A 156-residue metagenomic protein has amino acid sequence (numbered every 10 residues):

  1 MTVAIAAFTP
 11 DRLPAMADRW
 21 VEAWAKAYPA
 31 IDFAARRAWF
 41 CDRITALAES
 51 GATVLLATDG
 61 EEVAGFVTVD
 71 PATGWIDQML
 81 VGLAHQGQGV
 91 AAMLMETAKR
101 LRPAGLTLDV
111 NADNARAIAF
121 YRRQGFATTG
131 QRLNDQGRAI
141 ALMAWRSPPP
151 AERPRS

Functional and structural regions predicted by a protein language model:
M1-D11, S147-S156: Conserved N-terminal entry element of GNAT/NAT acetyltransferase domains
A7-A84, M95-T97, L101, N134: Acetyl-CoA-dependent GNAT
A52, G137-M143: Short hydrophobic/aromatic beta-strand or adjacent loop that forms the aromatic wall/cage of a ligand/substrate-binding
T58-G60, A144-P148: Active-site beta-strand termini and strand-to-loop segments that position acidic
G82-A84, Q88, A112-D113: Active-site acidic-Proline motif in GNAT/NAT acetyltransferases
A92, D113-G130, D135-A139: Conserved active-site alpha-helix within GNAT-family acetyltransferase domains
L101-D113: Conserved GNAT acetyl-CoA-binding A-motif
